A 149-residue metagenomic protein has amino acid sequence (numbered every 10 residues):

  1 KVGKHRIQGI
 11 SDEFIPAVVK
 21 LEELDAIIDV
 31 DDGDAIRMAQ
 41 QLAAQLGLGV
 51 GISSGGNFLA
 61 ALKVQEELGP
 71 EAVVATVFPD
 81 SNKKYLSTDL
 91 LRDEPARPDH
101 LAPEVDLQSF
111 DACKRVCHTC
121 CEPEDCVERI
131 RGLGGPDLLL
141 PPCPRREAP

Functional and structural regions predicted by a protein language model:
K1, F78-K83: Acidic, glycine-rich active-site loops and adjacent beta-strand->loop/helix elements that engage anionic groups
K1-I52, D89-E147: Active-site/ligand-binding loops adjacent to catalytic centers
I36, K83-K84: Flexible, glycine-rich phosphate/dinucleotide-binding loops and adjacent beta-alpha linkers at cofactor/substrate
L48-G56, A75-F78: A short, small-residue-rich loop immediately preceding and capping a beta-strand
S53-A61, Y85: Short glycine/serine/threonine-rich phosphate/pyrophosphate-binding segments that cradle anionic phosphate groups
L62-F78, L86-P98: Catalytic phosphate/nucleotide-handling subdomain of diverse soluble enzymes
